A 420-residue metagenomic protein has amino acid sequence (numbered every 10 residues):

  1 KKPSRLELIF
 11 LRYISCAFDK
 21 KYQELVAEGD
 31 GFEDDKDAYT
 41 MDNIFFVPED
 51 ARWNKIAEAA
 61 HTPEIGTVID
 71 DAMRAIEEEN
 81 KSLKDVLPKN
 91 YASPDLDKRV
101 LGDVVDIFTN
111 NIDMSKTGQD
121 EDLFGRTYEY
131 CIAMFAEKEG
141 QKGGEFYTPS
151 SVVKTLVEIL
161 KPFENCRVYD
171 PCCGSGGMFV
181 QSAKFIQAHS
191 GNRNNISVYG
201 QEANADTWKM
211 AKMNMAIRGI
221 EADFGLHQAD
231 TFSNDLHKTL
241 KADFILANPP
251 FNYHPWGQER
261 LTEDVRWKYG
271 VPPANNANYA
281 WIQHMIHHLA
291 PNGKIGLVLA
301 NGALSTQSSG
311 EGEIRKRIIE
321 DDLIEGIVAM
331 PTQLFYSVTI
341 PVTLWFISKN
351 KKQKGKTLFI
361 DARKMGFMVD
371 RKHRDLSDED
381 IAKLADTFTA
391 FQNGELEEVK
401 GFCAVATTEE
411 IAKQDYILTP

Functional and structural regions predicted by a protein language model:
K1-E164, D223-T231, L236, A329-T332 (+2 more regions): Non-catalytic, mostly N-terminal accessory regions of nucleic-acid modification and defense proteins
E49-W53, E58, S182, A211 (+1 more regions): Hydrophobic alpha-helical packing residues
P94, K116-D120, E145, G200 (+3 more regions): Alpha-helix initiation/capping motif
K142-A247, N252-K268, L299-G302, G310-I324 (+1 more regions): Conserved S-adenosyl-L-methionine
T239-P420: A conserved structural/catalytic subdomain of Rossmann-like adenosyl-cofactor enzymes
